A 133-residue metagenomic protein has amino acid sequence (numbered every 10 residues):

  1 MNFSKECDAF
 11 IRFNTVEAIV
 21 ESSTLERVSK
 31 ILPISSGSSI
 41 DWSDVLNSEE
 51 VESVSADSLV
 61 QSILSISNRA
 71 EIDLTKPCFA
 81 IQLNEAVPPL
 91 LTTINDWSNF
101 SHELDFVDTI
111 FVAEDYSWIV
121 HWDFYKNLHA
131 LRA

Functional and structural regions predicted by a protein language model:
M1-N127, L131-A133: Structured alpha/beta or helical-core interaction and ligand-binding surfaces enriched in interleaved
